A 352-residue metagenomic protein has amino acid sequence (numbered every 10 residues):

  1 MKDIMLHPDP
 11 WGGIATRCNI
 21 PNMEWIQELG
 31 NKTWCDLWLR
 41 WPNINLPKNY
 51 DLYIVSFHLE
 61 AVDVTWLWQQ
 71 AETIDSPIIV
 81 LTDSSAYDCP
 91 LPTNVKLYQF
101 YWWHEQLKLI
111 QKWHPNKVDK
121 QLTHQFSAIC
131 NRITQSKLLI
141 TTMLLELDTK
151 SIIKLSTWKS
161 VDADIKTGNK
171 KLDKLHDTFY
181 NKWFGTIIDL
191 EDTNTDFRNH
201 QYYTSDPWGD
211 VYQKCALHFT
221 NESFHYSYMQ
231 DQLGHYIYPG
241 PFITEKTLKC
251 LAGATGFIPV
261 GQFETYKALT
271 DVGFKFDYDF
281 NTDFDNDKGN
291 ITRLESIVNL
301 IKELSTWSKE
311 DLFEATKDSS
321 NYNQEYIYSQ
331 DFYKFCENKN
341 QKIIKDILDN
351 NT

Functional and structural regions predicted by a protein language model:
K2-D206, Y212-F219, S227-T244, L248-T352: Pol beta-like nucleotidyltransferase catalytic core
S223: Active-site clefts of carbohydrate-active enzymes
